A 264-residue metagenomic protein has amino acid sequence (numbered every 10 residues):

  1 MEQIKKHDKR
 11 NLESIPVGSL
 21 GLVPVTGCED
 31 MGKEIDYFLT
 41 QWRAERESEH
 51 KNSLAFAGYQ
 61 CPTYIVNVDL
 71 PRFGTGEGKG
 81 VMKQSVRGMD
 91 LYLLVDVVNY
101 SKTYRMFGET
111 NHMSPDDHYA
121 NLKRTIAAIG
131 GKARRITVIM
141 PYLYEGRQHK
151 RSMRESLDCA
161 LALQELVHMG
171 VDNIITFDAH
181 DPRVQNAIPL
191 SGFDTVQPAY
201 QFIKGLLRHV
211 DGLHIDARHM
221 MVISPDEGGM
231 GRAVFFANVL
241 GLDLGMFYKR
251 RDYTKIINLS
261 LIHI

Functional and structural regions predicted by a protein language model:
M1-I262: PRPP-associated nucleotide enzymes
